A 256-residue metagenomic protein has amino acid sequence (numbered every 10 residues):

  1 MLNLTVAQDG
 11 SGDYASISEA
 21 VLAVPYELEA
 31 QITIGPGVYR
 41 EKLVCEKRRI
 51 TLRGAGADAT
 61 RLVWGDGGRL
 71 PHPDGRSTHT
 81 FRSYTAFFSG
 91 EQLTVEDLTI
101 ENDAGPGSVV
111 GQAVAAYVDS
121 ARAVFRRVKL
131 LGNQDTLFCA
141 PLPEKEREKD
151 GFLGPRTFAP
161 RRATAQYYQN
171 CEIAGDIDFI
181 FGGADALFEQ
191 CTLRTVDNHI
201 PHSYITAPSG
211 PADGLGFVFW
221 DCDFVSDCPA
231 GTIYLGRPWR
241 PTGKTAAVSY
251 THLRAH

Functional and structural regions predicted by a protein language model:
L2-A15, Q31, R49-G111: Right-handed parallel beta-helix/beta-spiral solenoid domain characteristic of secreted/periplasmic
I17-P25, Y39-K47, R161, F181-A184: Short, T/G/N/S-enriched strand-turn elements that build extracellular solenoid repeat scaffolds
I34, T51-G54, L93-V95, A123-R126 (+4 more regions): All-beta strand scaffolds that present successive hydrophobic residues in beta-strands
F87-F88, Q92-T192: Right-handed parallel beta-helix
T157, P208-S209, T232-W239: Extracellular glycan-interaction patches encoded by glycine-rich segments
A165-S226: Aromatic-anchored, glycine/proline-accented short structural segments that stabilize local strand-turns or short
T251-H256: Conserved small/polar residues in nucleotide/adenosyl-binding loops
